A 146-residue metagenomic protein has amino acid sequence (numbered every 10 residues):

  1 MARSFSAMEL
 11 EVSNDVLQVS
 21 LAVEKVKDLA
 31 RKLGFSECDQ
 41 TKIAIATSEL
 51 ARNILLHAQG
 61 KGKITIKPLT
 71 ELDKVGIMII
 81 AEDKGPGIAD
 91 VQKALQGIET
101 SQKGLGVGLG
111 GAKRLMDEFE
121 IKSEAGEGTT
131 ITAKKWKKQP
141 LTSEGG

Functional and structural regions predicted by a protein language model:
M1-E9, I54-G146: Conserved beta-strand-loop-beta-strand hairpin that lines the nucleotide-binding pocket of ATP/GTP-utilizing enzymes
E9-L21: STAS-typified acidic loop motif
N14-L17, C38, V107: Short, surface-exposed alpha-helical recognition segments that flank or form part of ligand/macromolecule-binding
S20-S48: Conserved short strand/loop->alpha-helix "switch" segment adjacent to the catalytic nucleotide/phosphoryl-transfer site
